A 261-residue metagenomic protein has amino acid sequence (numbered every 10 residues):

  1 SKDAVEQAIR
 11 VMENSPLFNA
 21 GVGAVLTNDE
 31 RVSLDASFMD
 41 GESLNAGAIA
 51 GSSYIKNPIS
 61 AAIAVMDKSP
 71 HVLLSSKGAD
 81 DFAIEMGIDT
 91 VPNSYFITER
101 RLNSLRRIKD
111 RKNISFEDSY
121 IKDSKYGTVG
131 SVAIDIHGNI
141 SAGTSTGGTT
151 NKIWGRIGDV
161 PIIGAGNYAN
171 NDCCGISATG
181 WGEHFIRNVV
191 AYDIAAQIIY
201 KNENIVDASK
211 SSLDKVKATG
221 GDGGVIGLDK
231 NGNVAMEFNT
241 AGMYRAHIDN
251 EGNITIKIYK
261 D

Functional and structural regions predicted by a protein language model:
S1-D261: Alpha/propeptide regions of enzymes that mature by internal proteolysis
